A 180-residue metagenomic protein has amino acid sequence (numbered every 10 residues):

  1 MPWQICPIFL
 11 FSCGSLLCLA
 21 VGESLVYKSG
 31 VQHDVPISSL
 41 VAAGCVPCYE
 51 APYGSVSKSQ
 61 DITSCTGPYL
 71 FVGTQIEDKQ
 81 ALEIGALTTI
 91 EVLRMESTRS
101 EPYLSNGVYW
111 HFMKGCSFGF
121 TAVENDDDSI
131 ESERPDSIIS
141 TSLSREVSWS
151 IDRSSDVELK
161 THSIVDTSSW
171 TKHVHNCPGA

Functional and structural regions predicted by a protein language model:
P2, P7, C13-A180: Mature extracellular or lumenal effector domains of secreted proteins and single-pass membrane receptors/adhesion
